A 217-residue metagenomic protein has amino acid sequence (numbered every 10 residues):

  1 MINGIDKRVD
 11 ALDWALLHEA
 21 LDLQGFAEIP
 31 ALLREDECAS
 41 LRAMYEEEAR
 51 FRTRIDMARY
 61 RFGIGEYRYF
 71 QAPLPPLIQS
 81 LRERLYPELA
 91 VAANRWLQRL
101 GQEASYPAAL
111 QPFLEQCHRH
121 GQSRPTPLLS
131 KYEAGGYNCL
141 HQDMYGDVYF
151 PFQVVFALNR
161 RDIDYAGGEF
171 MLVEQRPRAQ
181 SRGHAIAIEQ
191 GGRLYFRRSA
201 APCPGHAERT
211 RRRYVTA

Functional and structural regions predicted by a protein language model:
M1-L23: Fe(II)/2-oxoglutarate
L16-F113: Non-heme Fe(II)/2-oxoglutarate
L21, G121-R124, D147-F150, Y165: A generic fold-level signal
A90, L128-S130, H141, V155-A157 (+1 more regions): Residues in well-ordered beta-strands of folded domains
Q111-K131: Alpha-helix-centered segments that form part of catalytic cores
L129-A134, D147-D164: Short, conserved beta-strand element in jelly-roll/cupin
N138-Y145: Histidine-centered catalytic micro-motifs
F150, R161, Y165-A217: Catalytic core of Fe(II)/2-oxoglutarate
